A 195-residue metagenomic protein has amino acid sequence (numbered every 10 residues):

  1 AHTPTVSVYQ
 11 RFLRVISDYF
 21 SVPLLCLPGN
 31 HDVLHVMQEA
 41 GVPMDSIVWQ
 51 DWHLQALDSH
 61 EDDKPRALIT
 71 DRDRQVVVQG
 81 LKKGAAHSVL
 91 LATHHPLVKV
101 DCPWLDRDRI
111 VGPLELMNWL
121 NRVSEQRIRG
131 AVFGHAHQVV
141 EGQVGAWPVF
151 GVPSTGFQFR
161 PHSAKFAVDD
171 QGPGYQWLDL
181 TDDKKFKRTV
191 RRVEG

Functional and structural regions predicted by a protein language model:
A1-P43, W49, R122: Core catalytic region of metal-dependent phosphoesterases/phosphodiesterases, especially metallo-beta-lactamase-like
A1-V6, N30-V36, D62-P65, P96-D101 (+2 more regions): Active-site environment of divalent metal-dependent phosphoester hydrolases
M44, W52, G172-Y175: Short hydrophobic/aromatic beta-strand or adjacent loop that forms the aromatic wall/cage of a ligand/substrate-binding
S46-V48, A56, W177-D179: Short, well-ordered beta-strand micro-motif
D51-H60, L90-T93, W147-P153, T189-R191: Active-site-proximal beta-strand elements of phosphoester/diester hydrolases
R66-F150, K184-F186: His/acidic metal-ligating clusters that form di-metal
W119, R127, V139-G195: Binuclear metal-dependent phosphoesterase catalytic core
